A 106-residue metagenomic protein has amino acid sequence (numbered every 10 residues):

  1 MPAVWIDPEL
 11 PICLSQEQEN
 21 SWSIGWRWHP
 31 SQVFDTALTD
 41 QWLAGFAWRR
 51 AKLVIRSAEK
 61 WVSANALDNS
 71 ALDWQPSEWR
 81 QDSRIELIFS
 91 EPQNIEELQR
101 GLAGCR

Functional and structural regions predicted by a protein language model:
M1-Q81, E91-P92, R106: C-terminal accessory "lid"/substrate-recognition subdomains
E86-I88: Flexible loop/N-cap segments at domain edges
N94-R106: Well-ordered alpha/beta subsegment
